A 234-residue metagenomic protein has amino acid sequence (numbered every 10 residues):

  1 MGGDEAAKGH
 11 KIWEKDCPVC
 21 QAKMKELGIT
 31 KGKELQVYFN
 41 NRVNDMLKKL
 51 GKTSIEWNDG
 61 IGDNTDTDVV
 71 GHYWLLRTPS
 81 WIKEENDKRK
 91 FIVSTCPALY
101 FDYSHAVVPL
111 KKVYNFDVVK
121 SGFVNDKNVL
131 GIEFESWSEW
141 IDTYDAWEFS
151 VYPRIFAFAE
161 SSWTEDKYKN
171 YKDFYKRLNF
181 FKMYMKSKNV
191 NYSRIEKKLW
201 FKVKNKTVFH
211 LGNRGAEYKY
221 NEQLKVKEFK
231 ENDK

Functional and structural regions predicted by a protein language model:
G2-V69, W74-N86: Active-site neighborhood of glycoside hydrolase catalytic domains
T53-V69, W74-K230: Flexible, acidic glycine-rich loops studded with aromatic residues
